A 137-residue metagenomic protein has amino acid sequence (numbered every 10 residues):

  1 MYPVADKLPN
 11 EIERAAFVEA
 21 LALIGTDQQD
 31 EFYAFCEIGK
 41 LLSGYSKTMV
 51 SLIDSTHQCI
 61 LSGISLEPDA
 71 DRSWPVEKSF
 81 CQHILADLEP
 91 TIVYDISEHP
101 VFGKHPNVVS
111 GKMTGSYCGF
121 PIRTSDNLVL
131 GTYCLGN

Functional and structural regions predicted by a protein language model:
M1-R72: Intrinsically disordered, low-complexity terminal regulatory regions
F17, F32-F35, F80, F102 (+1 more regions): Phenylalanine-focused residue identity feature
K47-M49, I53-C59, P68-G115: Regulatory sensory and allosteric helical modules in signal-transduction proteins and certain transcription factors
G115-T124: A short, aliphatic-rich beta-strand micro-motif
L128-V129: Glycine-rich acetyl-CoA-binding "A-motif" of GNAT/NAT acetyltransferases
T132-N137: Short beta-strand-to-loop transition segments that serve as allosteric relay/switch motifs in sensory/regulatory domains
